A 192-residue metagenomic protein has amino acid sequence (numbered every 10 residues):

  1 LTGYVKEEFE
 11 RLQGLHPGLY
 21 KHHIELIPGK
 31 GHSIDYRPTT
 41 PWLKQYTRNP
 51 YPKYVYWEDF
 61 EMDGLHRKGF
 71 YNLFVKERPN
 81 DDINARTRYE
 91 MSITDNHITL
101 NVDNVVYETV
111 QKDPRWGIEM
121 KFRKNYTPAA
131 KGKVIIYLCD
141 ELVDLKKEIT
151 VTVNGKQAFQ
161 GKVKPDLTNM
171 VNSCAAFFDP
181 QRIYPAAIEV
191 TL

Functional and structural regions predicted by a protein language model:
L1: Short beta-strand/loop motif that positions the catalytic acidic residue of the alpha/beta-hydrolase fold
Y4-L192: Alpha/beta-hydrolase-fold serine-hydrolase catalytic core, especially in secreted/extracellular enzymes
